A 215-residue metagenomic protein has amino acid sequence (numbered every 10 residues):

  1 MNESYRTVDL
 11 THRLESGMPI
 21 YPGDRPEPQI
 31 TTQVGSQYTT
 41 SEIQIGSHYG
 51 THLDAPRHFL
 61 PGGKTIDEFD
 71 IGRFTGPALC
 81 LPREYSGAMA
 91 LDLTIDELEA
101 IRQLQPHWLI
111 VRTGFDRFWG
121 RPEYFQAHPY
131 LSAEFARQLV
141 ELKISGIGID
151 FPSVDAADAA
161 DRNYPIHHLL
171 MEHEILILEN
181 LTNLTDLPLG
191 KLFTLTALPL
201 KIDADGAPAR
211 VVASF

Functional and structural regions predicted by a protein language model:
M1-F215: Active-/binding-site microenvironments in catalytic and ligand-binding cores
